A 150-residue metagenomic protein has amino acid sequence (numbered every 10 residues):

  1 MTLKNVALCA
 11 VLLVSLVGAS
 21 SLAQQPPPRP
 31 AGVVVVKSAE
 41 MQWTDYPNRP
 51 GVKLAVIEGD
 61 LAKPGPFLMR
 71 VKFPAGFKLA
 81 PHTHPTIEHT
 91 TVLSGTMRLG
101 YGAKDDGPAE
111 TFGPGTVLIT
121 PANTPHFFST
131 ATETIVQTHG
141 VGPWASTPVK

Functional and structural regions predicted by a protein language model:
M1-N5: Positively charged n-region of N-terminal signal peptides that target proteins for export
A7-G18: Bacterial N-terminal signal peptides
L22-F67, E110, K150: A short, N-terminal "cap"/entry segment at the start of jelly-roll beta-barrel domains of the cupin/DSBH fold
L54-I57, L68-F77, P81: N-terminal post-signal-peptidase region of extra-cytosolic proteins
P74-F77, H84-A103: Glycine- and acidic-residue-biased ligand/ion/polar-headgroup-sensing regions
L79-P81, L99-G100, T120, P125-A131: Short beta-strand His + acidic residue motifs that chelate non-heme Fe in jelly-roll/DSBH and cupin folds
K104-N123: Short acidic-glycine-tyrosine-enriched beta hairpin
G113, A122-A145: Ligand-binding loop in jelly-roll beta-barrel domains
